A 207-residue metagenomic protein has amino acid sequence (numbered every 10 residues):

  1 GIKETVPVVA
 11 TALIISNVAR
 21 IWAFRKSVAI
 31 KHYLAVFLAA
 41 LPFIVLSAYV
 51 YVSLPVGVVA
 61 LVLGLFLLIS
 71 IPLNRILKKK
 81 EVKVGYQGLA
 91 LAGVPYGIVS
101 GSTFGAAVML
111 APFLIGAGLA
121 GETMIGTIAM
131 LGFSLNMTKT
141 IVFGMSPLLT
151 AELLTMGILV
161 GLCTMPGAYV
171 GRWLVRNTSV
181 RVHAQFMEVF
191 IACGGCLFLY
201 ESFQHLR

Functional and structural regions predicted by a protein language model:
G1-L34, G93-I98, A107-T164, A168 (+1 more regions): Small-residue-rich hydrophobic segments that form or flank transmembrane alpha-helices in multi-pass membrane proteins
L13, A40-I44, L67, G132 (+2 more regions): Residue-level recognition of pore/gate-forming positions within transmembrane alpha-helices of multi-pass
N17-S27, Y49, S53-V56, V62-Q87 (+2 more regions): Transmembrane helix exit motif
S27, S53, G118, N177-V180: Helix-loop interface residues and adjacent transmembrane-helix termini in multi-pass membrane transporters, primarily
A29-A40, A60-L63, V84-G93, T123-M130 (+1 more regions): Cytoplasmic-side transmembrane-helix entry/capping segments in multi-pass membrane proteins
A48-G57, F143-T155, N177, F203-R207: Membrane-interface helix termini and inter-helical loops of multi-pass transporters
V170-C193: Interfacial loop-to-transmembrane junctions
